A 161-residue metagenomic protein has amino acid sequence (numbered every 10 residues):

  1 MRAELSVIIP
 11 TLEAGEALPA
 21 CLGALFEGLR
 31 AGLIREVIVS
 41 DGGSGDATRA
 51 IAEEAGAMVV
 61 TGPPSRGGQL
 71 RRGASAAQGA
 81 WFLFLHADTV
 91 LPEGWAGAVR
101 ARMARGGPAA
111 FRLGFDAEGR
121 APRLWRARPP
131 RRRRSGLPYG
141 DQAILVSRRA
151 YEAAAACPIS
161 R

Functional and structural regions predicted by a protein language model:
E4-S6, E36: Cell-envelope/extracellular polymer assembly enzymes that use nucleotide-activated donors
E13-L29: Short, well-formed alpha-helical segments that are part of the catalytic scaffolds of diverse glycosyltransferases
G23, L33-G43: Short beta-strand/loop segment that forms part of the nucleotide-sugar
D41-R49, T89: A conserved acidic beta->alpha catalytic loop
T61-A77: Glycine-rich, basic loop-to-helix element that forms the pyrophosphate-binding segment of sugar-nucleotide handling
F82: Short aromatic/hydrophobic "clamp" motif used to bind/position activated sugar donors
E93-A121: Conserved donor NDP-sugar-binding/catalytic core segment of glycosyltransferases
P108-E118, P129-V146, A153: A recurrent flexible, glycine/aromatic-enriched loop bordering the glycosyltransferase active site that acts as
